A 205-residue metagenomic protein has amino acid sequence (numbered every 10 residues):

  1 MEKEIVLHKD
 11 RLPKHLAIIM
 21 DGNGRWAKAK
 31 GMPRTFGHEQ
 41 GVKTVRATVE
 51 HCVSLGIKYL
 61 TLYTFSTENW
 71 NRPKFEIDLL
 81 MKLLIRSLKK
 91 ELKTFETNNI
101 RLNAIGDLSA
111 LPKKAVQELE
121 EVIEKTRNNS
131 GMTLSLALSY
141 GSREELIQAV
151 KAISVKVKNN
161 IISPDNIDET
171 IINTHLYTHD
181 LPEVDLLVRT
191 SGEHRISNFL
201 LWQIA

Functional and structural regions predicted by a protein language model:
M1-A205: Flexible, compositionally biased loop and terminal segments
